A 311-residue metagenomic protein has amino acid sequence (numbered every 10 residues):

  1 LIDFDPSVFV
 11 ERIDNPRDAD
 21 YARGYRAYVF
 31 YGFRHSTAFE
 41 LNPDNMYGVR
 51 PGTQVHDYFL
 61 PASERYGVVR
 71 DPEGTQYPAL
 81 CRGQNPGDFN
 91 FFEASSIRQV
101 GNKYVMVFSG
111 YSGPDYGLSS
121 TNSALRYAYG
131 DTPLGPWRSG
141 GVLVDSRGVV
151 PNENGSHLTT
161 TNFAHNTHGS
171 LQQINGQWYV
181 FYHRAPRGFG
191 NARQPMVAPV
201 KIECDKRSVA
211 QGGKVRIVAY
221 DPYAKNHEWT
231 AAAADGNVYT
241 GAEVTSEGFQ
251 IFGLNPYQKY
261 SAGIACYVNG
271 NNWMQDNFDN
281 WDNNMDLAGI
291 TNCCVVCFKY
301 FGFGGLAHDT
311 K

Functional and structural regions predicted by a protein language model:
L1-H308: Carbohydrate-active catalytic/glycan-binding domains of CAZyme proteins, especially the secreted or lumenal ectodomains
K311: Extracellular ligand-binding interfaces
